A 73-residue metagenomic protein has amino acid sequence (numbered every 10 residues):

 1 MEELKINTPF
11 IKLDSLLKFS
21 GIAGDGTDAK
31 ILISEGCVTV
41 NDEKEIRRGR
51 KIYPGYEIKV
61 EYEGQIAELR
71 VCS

Functional and structural regions predicted by a protein language model:
M1-T8: N-terminal beta-hairpin/loop module of FHA
E2, G36, Y56-I58: Residue-level detector of beta-strand structural context in well-folded domains
T8-P54: A basic, amphipathic helix-loop patch mediating RNA/tRNA/ribosome contacts
R47-S73: C-terminal structural segments of small proteins and small subunits
